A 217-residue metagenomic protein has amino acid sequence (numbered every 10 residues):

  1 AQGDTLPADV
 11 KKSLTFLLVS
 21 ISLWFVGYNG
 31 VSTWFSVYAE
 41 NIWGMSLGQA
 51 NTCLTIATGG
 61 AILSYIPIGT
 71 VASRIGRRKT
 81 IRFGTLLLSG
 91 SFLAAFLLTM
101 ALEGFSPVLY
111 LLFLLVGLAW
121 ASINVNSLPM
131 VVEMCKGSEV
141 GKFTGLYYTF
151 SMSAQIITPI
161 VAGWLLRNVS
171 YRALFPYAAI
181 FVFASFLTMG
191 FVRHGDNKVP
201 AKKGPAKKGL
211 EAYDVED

Functional and structural regions predicted by a protein language model:
A1-V19, P205-D217: Juxtamembrane intracellular "pre-TM" segments in multi-pass secondary transporters
T33-A50: Short amphipathic helix-loop junctions that connect adjacent transmembrane helices in Major Facilitator Superfamily/SLC
L47-G48, C135-Y147: Loop-to-transmembrane helix entry/capping segments in MFS-fold secondary transporters and related SLC/MFSD carriers
S64-R77, L166: Helix-to-loop junctions at the C-terminal end of transmembrane segments in multipass secondary transporters
R74-L87: Cytoplasmic membrane-interface "Motif A"-like loop-to-helix N-cap segments of 12-TM Major Facilitator Superfamily
L87-E103: C-terminal ends and interior cores of transmembrane alpha-helices in multi-pass membrane transporters/permeases
S122-K136: Intracellular juxtamembrane helix-capping segments at the cytosolic ends of symmetry-related transmembrane helices
W164-V182: A membrane-interface helix-boundary motif in multi-pass transporters
